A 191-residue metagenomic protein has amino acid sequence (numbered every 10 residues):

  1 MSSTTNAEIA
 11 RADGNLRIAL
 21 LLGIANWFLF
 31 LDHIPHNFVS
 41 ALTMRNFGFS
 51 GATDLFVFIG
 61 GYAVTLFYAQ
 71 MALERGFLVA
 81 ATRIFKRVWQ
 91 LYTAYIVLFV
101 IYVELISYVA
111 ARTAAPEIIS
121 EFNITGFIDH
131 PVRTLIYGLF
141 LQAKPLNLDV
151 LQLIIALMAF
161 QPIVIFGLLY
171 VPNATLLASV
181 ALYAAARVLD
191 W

Functional and structural regions predicted by a protein language model:
M1-G14: Short, Lys/Arg-rich, polar N-terminal cytosolic tail immediately upstream of the first transmembrane signal-anchor
N15-I18, L22, Y62, A156-F166: Functionalized membrane-embedded alpha-helices
N15-L21, L78-V79, I84, P172-A178: Membrane-interfacial loop-to-transmembrane alpha-helix junctions, especially the N-terminal start
I18-F28, T53, L91, Y95 (+1 more regions): Hydrophobic alpha-helical transmembrane segments of polytopic
I24-N37, E104: Alpha-helical transmembrane segments of multi-pass membrane proteins
I34-F38, M71, L189-W191: Transmembrane helix-loop junctions in multi-pass membrane proteins
S40-G126, H130, T134-N147: Membrane helical hairpin/interfacial module
F99-I106, I124-W191: Hydrophobic alpha-helical segments with transmembrane-like composition
